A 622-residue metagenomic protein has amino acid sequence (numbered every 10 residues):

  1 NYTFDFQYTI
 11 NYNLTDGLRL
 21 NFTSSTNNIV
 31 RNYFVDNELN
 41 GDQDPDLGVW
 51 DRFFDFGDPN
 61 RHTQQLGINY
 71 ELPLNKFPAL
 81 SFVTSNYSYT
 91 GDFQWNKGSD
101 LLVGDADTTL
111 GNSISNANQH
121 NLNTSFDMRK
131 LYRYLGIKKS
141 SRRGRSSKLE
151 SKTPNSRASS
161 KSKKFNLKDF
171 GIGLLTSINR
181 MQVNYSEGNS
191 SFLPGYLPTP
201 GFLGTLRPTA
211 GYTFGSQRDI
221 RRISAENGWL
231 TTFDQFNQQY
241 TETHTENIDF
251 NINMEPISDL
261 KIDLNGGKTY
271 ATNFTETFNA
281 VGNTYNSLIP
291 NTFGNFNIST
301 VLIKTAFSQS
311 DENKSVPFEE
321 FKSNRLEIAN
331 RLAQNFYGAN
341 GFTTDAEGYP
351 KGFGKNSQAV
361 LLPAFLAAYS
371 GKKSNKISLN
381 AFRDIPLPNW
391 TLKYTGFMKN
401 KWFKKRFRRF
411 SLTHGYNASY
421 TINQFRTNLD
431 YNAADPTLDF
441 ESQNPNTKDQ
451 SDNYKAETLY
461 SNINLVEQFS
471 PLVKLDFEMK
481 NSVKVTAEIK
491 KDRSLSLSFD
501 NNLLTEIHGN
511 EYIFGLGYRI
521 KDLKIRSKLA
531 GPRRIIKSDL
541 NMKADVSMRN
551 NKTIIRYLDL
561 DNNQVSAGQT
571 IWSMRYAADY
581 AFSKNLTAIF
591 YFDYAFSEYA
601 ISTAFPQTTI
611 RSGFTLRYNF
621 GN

Functional and structural regions predicted by a protein language model:
N1-N622: Exposed, low-structure sequence patches enriched in small/polar residues
